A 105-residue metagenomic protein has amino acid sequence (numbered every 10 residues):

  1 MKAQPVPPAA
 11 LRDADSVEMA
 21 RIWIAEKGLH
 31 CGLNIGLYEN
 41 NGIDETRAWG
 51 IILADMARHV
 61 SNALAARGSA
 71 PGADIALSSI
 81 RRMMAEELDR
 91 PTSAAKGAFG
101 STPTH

Functional and structural regions predicted by a protein language model:
M1-H105: Solvent-exposed interaction surfaces and binding hotspots enriched for charged
